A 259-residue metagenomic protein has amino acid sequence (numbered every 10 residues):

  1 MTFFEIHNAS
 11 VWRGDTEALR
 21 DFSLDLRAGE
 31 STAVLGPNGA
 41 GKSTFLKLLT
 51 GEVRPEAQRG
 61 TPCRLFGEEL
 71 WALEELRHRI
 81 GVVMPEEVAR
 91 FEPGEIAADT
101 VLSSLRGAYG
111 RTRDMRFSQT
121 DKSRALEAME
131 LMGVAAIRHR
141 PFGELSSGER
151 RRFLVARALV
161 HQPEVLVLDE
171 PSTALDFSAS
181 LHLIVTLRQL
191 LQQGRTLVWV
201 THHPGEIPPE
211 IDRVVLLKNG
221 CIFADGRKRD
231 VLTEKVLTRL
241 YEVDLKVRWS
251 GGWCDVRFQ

Functional and structural regions predicted by a protein language model:
F4, A18-D21: Conserved structural motif at the start of ABC-family nucleotide-binding domains
T50: Helix-to-loop junction immediately C-terminal to a conserved catalytic motif
L102, F117-I137: Conserved ABC ATPase "signature" region
M115-R116, P141-L145: Conserved ABC ATPase signature
Q162: Conserved catalytic motifs of ABC-family nucleotide-binding domains
L166-E170: Catalytic Walker B motif of ABC-type/P-loop ATPase nucleotide-binding domains
T238-Q259: ABC ATPase nucleotide-binding domains
